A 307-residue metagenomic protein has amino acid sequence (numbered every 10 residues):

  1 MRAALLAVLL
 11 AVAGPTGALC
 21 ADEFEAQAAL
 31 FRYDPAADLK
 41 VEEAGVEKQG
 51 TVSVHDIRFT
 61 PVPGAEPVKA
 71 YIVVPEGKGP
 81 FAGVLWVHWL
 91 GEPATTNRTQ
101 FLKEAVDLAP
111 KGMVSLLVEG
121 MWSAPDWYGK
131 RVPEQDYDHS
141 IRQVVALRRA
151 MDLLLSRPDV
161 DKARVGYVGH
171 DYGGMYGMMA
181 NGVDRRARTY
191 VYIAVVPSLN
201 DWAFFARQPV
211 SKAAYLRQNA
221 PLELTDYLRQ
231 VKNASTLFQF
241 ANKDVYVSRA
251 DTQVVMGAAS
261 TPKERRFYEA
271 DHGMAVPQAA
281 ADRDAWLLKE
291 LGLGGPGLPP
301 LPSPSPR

Functional and structural regions predicted by a protein language model:
Y33-K78: N-terminal cap/lid segment of alpha/beta-hydrolase-fold proteins
A70, P80-G91: Short beta-strand element of the alpha/beta-hydrolase
V87-V145, L199-A206: Cap/lid segment of the alpha/beta-hydrolase catalytic domain
R148-A213: Primarily recognizes the serine-hydrolase "nucleophile elbow" in alpha/beta-hydrolase and SGNH/GDSL folds
V231-K232, L237-F240: Short beta-strand/loop motif that positions the catalytic acidic residue of the alpha/beta-hydrolase fold
N242-D244, A270-D271: Acidic beta-to-alpha connecting loop that harbors the catalytic carboxylate
V245-D251, A275: Conserved alpha/beta-hydrolase "acid-adjacent" motif
A258-R307: C-terminal catalytic histidine-bearing segment of alpha/beta-hydrolase fold enzymes
